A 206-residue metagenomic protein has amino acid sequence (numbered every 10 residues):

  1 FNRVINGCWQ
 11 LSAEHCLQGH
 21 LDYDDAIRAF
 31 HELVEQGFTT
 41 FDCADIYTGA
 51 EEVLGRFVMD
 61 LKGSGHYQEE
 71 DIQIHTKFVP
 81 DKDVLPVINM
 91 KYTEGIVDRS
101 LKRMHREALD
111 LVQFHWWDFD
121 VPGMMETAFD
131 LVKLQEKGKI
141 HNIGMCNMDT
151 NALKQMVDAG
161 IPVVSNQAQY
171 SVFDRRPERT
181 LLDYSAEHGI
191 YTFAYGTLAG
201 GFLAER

Functional and structural regions predicted by a protein language model:
F1-I72, E136: N-terminal binding-site loop/beta-alpha segment at the start of enzyme catalytic domains that lines or forms
N6, L33, F41, L54 (+7 more regions): Conserved, mostly hydrophobic/aromatic
Q10-D24, F78-E94, W116-P122: Active-site mouth loops of central-metabolism enzymes
G19-L33, P86-H105, D149-Q155: Short, acidic/polar
A44-V53, D81-P86, D118-P122, S171-R176: Acidic-and-aromatic substrate-binding clefts and catalytic sites of carbohydrate-active enzymes
Q68-K82, V112: A short, structured active-site edge motif that brings together acidic residues
L101-G123: Active-site groove signature of glycoside hydrolases
W117-R206: Beta/alpha (TIM)-barrel catalytic core signal, keyed to glycine-rich beta->alpha loops juxtaposed to Asp/Glu that bind
